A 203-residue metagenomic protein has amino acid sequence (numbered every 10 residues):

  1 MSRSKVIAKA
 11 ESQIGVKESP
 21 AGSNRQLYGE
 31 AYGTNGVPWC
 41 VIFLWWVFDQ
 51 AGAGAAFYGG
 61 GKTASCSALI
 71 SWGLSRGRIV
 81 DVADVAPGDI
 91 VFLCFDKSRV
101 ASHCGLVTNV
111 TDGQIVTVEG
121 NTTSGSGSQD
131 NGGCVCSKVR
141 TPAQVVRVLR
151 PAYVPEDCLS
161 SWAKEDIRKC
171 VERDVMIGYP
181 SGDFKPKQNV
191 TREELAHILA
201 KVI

Functional and structural regions predicted by a protein language model:
M1-A21, Q114, V135-P155: Intrinsically disordered, low-complexity, Pro/Ser/Thr/Asn/Gly/Ala-rich spacer/linker segments adjacent to signal
M1-A56, R173: N-terminal capping segments
R3, I7, G33-V41, D84 (+3 more regions): Solvent-exposed, acidic/flexible segments
R3-I7, A53-G127: ...with weaker cross-activation on analogous glycine-rich loops/strands in unrelated enzymes
A10-S12, L44, G88-V91, G105 (+4 more regions): Residue-level preference for non-acidic, small/hydrophobic
V16-A21, S126-G127, I177-Y179: Short, solvent-exposed loop/turn elements at domain surfaces
V41-W46, C158-M176, P180-I203: Short, solvent-exposed alpha-helical surface patches in non-cytosolic proteins
S126-S137: Catalytic alpha/beta core of large soluble enzyme barrels
